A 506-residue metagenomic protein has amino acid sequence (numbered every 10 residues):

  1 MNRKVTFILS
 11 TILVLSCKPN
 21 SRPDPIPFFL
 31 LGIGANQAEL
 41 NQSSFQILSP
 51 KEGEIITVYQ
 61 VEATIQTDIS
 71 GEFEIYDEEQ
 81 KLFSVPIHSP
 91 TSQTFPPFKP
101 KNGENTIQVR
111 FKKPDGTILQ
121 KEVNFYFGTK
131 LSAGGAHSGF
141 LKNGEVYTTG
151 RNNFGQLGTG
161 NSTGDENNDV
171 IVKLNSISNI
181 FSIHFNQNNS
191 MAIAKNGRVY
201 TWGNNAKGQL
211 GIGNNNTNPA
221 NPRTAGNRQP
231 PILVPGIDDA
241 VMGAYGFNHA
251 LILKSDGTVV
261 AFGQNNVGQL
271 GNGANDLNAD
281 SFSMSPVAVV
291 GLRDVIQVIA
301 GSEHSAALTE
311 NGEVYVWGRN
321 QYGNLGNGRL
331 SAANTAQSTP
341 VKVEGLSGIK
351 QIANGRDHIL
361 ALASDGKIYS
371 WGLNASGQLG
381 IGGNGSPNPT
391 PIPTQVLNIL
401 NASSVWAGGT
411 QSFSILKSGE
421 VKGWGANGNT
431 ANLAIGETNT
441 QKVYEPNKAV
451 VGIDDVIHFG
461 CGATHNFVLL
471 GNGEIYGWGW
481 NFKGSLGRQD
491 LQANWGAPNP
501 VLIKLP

Functional and structural regions predicted by a protein language model:
L15-S16: C-terminal motif of bacterial Sec signal peptides marking the signal peptidase cleavage site
I26-E39, F45-K51, I55-T57, Y126-P506: Eukaryote-biased RCC1-like beta-propeller repeat architecture
Q66-F73: Short proline/glycine-enriched turn/loop motifs at strand-loop junctions of beta-rich domains
F83-P90, N334: Short beta-strand segments within Ig-like beta-sandwich modules, predominantly Fibronectin type-III
T91-P96: Short strand-edge motifs at loop-to-beta-strand transitions and within beta-strands of extracellular beta-rich domains
P97-E104: Surface-exposed, short loops/turns at beta-strand junctions within beta-sandwich domains
T117-Y126: Edge beta-strands of extracellular beta-sandwich domains
